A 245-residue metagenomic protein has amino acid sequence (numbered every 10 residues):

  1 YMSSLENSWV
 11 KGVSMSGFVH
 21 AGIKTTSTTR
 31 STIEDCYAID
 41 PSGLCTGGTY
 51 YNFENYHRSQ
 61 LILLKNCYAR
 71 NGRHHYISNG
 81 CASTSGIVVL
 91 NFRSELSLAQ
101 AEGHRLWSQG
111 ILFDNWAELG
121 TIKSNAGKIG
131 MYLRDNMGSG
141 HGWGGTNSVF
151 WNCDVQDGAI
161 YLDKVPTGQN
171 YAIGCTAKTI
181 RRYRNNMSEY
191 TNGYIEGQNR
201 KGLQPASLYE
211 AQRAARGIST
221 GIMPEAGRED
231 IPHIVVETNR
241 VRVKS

Functional and structural regions predicted by a protein language model:
Y1, T49-E54: The substrate-binding groove and active-site-proximal loops of carbohydrate-active enzymes, especially glycoside
Y1-L5, T25: Extracellular beta-strand-rich solenoid/capping regions of secreted or surface-exposed proteins that bind or remodel
E6-G17, T29-G43, R58-N79, S83-I122 (+3 more regions): Right-handed parallel beta-helix
I23, I33, Y171-A172: C-terminal/domain-terminus segments
K24-T28, C45-G48: Accessory, usually C-terminal, subdomains that scaffold auxiliary metal cofactors
C67, L90-E95, Q109-K244: Catalytic domains of carbohydrate-active enzymes that cleave complex glycans
